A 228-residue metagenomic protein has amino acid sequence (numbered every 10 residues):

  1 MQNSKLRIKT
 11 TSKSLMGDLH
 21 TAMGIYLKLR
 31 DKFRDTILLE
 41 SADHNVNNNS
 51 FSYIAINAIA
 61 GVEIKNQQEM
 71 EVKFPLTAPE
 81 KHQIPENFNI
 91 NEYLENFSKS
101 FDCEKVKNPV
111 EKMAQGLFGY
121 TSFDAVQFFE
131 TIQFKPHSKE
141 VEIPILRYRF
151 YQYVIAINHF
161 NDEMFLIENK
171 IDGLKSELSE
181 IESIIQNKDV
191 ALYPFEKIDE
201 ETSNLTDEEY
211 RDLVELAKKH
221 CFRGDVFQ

Functional and structural regions predicted by a protein language model:
Q2-T36, S41-I84, F123-Q228: Extended accessory regions or peripheral subdomains of proteins
N87-N108, T131-E142: Short acidic (Asp/Glu) patches
G116: Catalytic beta-strand/loop module used to bind and position nucleotide/cofactor moieties in cofactor-attachment
